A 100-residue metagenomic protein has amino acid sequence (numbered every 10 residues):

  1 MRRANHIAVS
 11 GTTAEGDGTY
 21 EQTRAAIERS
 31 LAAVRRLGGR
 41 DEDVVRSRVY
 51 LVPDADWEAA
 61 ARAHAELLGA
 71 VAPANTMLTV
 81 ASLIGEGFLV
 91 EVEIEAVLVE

Functional and structural regions predicted by a protein language model:
M1-E100: Short, polar/acidic, helix-capping and beta-turn segments at strand->helix junctions that line the mouths
